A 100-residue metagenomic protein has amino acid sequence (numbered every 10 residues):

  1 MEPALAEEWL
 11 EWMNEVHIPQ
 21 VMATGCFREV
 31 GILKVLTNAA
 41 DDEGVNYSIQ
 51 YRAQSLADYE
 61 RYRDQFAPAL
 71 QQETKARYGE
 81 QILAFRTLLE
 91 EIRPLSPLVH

Functional and structural regions predicted by a protein language model:
L5-I32, A69-Q72: Short amphipathic alpha-helical segments
A6-E8, D58-E60, L95-S96: Intrinsically disordered, low-complexity acidic/polar segments
Q20, Y59-K75, V99-H100: Hydrophobic transmembrane alpha-helix bundles
A23-C26, Q54, P94-L98: A short, structured loop/turn motif at beta-sheet edges
G31-D42, E73-H100: Glycine-rich beta-strand-turn "strand-cap" elements at beta-sheet edges
L33-Q65: Short, well-ordered beta-strand segments in beta-rich or mixed alpha/beta enzyme and ligand-binding folds
